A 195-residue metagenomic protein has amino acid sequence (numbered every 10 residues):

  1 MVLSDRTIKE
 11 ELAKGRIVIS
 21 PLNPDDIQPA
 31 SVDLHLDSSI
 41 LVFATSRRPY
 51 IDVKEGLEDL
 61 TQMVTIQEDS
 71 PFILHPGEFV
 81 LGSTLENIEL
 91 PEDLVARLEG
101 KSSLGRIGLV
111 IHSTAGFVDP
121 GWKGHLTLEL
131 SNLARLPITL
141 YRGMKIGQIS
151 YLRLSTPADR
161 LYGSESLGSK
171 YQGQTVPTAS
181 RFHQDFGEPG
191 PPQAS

Functional and structural regions predicted by a protein language model:
M1-S195: DUTPase catalytic domain/fold
